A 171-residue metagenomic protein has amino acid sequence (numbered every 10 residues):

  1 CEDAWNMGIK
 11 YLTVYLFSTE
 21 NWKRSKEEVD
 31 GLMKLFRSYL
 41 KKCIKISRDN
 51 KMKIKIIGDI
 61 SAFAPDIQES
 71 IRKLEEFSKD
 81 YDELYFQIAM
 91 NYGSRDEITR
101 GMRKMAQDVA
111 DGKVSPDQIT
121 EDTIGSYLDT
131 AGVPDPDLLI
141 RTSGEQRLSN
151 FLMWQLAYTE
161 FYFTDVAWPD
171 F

Functional and structural regions predicted by a protein language model:
C1-F171: Flexible, compositionally biased loop and terminal segments
